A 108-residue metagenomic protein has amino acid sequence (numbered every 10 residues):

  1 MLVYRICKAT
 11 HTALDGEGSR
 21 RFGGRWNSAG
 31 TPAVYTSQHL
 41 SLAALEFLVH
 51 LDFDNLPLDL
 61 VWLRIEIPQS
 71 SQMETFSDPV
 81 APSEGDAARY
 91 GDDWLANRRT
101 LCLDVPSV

Functional and structural regions predicted by a protein language model:
M1-P57: Long, hydrophobic N-terminal alpha-helical segment
L2-D15, S28, L56-V108: Active-site and NAD+-binding cores of ADP-ribose-processing enzymes
